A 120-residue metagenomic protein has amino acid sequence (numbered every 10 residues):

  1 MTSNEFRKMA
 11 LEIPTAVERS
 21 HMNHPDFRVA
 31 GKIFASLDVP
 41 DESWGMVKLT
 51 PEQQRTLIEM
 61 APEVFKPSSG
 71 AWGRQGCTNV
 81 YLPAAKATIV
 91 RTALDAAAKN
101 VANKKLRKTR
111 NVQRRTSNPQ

Functional and structural regions predicted by a protein language model:
M1-Q120: Charge-dense, helix-prone N-terminal extensions
